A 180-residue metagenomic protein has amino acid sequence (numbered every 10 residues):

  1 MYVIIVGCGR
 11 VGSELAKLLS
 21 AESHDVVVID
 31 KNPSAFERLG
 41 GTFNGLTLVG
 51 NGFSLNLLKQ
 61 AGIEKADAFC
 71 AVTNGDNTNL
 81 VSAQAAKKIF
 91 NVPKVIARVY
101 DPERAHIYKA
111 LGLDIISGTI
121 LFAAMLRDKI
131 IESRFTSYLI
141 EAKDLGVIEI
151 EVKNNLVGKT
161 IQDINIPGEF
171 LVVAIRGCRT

Functional and structural regions predicted by a protein language model:
M1-T180: Cytosolic regulatory regions of ion transport systems
